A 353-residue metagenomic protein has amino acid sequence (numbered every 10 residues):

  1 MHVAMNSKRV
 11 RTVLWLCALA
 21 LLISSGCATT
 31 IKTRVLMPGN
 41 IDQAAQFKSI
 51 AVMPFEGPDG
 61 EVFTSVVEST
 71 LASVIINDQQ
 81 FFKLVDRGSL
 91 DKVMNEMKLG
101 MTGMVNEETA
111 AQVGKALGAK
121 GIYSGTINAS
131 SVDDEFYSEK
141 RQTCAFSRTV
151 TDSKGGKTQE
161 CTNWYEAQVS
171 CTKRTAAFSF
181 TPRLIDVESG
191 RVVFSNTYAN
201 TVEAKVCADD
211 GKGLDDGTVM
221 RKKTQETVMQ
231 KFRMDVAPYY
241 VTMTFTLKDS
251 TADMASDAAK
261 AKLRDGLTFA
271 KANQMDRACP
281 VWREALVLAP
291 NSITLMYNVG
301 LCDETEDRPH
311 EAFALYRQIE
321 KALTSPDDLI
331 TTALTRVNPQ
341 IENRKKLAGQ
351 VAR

Functional and structural regions predicted by a protein language model:
H2-L16: Bacterial N-terminal signal peptides that target proteins for export
W15-S25: Bacterial N-terminal signal peptides
C27-Q46, C161-S179, R183-N291, C302 (+3 more regions): C-terminal/domain-edge helix-coil "capping" segments
K48-E135, S189-F194, E304, R308 (+2 more regions): N-terminal segment of the mature soluble domain
T64, E68, A72, E107-A111 (+4 more regions): Extracytoplasmic/secreted envelope proteins and their assembly/folding machinery, especially bacterial periplasmic
F136-R141, D209-G211: Outer-membrane beta-barrel translocator domains and adjoining extracellular loop/strand segments of Gram-negative
F146-N163: Flexible coil/linker segments and helix-coil junctions enriched in charged and small residues
